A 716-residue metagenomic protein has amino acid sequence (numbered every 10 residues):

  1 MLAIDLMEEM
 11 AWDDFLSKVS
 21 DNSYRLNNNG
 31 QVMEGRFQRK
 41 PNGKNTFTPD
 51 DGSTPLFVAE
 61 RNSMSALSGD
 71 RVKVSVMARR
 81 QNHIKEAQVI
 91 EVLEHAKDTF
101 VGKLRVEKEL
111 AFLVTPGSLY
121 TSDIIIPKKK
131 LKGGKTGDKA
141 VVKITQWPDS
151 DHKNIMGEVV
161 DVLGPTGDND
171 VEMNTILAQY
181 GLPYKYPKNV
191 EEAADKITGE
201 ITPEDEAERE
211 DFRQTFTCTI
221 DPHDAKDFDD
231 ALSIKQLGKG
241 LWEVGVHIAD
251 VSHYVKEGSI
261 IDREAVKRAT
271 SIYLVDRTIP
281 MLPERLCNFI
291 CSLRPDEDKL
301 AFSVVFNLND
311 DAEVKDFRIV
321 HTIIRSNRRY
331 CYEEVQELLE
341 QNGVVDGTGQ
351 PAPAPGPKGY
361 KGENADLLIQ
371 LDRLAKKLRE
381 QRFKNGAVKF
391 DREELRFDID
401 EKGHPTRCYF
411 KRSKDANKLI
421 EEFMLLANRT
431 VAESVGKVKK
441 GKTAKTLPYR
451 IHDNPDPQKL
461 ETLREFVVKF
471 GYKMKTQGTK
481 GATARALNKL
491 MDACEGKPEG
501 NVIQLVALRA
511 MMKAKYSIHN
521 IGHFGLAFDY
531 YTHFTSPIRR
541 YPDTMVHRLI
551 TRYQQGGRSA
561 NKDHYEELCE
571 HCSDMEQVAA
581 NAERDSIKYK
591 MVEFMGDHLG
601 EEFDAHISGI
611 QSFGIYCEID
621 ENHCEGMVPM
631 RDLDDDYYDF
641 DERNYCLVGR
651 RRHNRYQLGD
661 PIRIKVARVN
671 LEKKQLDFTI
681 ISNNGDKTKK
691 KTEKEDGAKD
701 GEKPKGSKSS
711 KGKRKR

Functional and structural regions predicted by a protein language model:
M1-G245, S252-E297, R329, Q336-E337 (+3 more regions): Charge-lined substrate channels and their catalytic hotspots, especially those that engage the 3′ end of RNA
M33, T54-L56, K85, F100 (+8 more regions): Short beta-strand segments
F37-R39, L104, I607-G609, R668-N670: Non-cytosolic beta-sheet module surface loops
P49, T115, N309, D400 (+4 more regions): Acidic/polar residues at beta-strand termini and the immediately following turn/coil
D70, A78, A87, E91 (+4 more regions): Intrinsically disordered, low-complexity linker and terminal regions at domain boundaries
G102, H152, R668-I680: Internal insertion modules embedded within essential enzymes
L104-K108, I610, Y656-L658: Short, low-complexity cationic-aromatic patches
V141, Q146-P148, P165, T175 (+5 more regions): Electropositive polyanion-binding surfaces
